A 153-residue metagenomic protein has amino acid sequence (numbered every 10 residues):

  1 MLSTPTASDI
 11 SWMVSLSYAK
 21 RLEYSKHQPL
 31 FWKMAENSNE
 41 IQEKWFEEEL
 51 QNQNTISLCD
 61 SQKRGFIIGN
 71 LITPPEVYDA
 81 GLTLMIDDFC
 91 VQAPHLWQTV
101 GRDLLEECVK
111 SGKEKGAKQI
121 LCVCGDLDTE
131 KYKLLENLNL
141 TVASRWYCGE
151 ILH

Functional and structural regions predicted by a protein language model:
M1-L16, R21-K26: A short beta-loop-alpha structural element at the N-terminal edge of CoA-dependent acyl/N-acetyltransferase catalytic
L22-W45: Conserved GNAT-fold acetyl-CoA-binding loop/helix
E43-L58, M85: A short helix-loop-beta-strand connector motif used in the catalytic cores of GNAT acetyltransferases and, in some
Q62-I72: Conserved beta-strand in the GNAT
D88-V91, W97-K110, N137: Conserved acetyl-CoA-binding loop-helix of GNAT-fold acetyltransferases
L96, L121-K131, E150: Conserved beta-strand-loop-alpha-helix junction that forms the acyl-donor binding cleft
G112-C124: Conserved GNAT acetyl-CoA-binding A-motif
E114, D126-S144: Conserved active-site alpha-helix within GNAT-family acetyltransferase domains
